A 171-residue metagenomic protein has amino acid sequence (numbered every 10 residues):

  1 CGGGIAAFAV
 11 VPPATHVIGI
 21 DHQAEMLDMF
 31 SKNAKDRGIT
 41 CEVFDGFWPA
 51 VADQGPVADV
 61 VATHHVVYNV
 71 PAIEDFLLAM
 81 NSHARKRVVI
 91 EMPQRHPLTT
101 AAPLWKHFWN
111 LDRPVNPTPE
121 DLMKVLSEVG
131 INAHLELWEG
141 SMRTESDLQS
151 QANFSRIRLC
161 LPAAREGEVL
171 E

Functional and structural regions predicted by a protein language model:
C1-A50: Class I SAM-dependent methyltransferase SAM/SAH-binding core
T15, D59, K86: Conserved acidic residues
A50-P56: Short amphipathic alpha-helix with an adjacent loop that forms part of the alpha/beta core around
D59-E74: A short SAM/SAH-binding and catalytic strip from SAM-dependent methyltransferases
E74-V89: A short glycine-rich, Lys/Arg-flanked "PGG" loop and its adjoining helix->strand segment in the class I
R87-P117: Conserved class I S-adenosyl-L-methionine
P114-G130, H134-E136: Short alpha-helix
E139-E171: C-terminal helical/coil "lid" or tail adjacent to the Rossmann-like core of SAM-dependent
